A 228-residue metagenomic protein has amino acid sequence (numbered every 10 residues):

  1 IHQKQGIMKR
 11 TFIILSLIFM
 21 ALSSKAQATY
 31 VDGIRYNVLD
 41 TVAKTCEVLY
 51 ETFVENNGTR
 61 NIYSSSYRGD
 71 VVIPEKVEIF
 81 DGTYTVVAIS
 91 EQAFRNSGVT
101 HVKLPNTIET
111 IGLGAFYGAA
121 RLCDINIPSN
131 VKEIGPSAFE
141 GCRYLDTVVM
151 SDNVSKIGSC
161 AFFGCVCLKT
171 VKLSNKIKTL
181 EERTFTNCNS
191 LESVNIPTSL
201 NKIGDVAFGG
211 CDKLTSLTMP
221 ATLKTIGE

Functional and structural regions predicted by a protein language model:
Q3-T11: Positively charged n-region of N-terminal signal peptides that target proteins for export
S16-K25: Hydrophobic h-region of N-terminal signal peptides that target proteins for export in Gram-negative bacteria
T29-R95: LRR flanking "cap" motifs
S66-A88, S97-T110, A120-E133, R143-K156 (+3 more regions): Structural signature of tandem-repeat unit edges
E91-Q92, G112-Y117, G135-E140, G158-F163 (+3 more regions): Consensus positions within tandem repeat domains that build extended binding/scaffold surfaces
